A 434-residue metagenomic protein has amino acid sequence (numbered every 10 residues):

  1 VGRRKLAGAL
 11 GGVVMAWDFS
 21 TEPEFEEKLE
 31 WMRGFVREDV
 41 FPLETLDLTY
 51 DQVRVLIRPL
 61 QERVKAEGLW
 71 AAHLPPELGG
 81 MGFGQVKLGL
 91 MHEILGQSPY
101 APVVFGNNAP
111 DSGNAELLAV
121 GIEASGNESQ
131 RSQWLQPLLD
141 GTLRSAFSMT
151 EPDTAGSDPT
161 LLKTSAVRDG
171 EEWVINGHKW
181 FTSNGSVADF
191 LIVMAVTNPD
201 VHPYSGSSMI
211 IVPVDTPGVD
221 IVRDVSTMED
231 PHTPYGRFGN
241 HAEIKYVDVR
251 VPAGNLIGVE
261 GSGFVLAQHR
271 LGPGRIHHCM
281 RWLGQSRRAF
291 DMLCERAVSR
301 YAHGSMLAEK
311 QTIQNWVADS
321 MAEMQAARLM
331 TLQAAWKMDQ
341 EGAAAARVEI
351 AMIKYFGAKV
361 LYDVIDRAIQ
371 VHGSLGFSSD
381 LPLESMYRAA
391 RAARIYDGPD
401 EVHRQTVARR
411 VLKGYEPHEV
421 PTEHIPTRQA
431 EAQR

Functional and structural regions predicted by a protein language model:
V1-V14: Short, Lys/Arg-enriched N-terminal segments with co-localized hydrophobic residues within the first ~10-30 amino acids
A16-S20, F83, A109, Q136-D291 (+3 more regions): FAD-binding core of flavoproteins
E38, L69, M81, A344 (+1 more regions): Alpha-helix capping/hinge segments and adjacent helical runs
E44-D51, C294-A308, M321-F356, I369-G376: C-terminal helix-coil-helix/basic helical segment that borders enzyme active sites and/or dimer interfaces and provides
K65-T142, S183-F190, M338-E341, S385 (+1 more regions): Internal helix-loop-helix
G254-L271, R296-K310, Q370-S385: Conserved catalytic-core motifs characterized by acidic clusters
P273, M280, Q311-M321, A351-K354: Extended, low-aromatic, Leu/Ala- and acidic/polar-enriched alpha-helical coiled-coil segments that form the periplasmic
